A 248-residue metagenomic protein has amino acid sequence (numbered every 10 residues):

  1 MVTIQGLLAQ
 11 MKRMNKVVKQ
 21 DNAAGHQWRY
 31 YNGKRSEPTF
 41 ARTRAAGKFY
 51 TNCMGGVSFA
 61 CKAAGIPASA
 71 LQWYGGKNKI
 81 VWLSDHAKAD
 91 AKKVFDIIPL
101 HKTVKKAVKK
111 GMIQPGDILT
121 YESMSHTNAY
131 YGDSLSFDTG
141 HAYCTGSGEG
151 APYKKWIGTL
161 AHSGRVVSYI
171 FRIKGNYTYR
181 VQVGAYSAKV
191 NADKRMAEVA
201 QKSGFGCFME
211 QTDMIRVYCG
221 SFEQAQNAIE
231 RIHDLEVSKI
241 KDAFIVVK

Functional and structural regions predicted by a protein language model:
M1-K19, A70-K110, E122-N176: Aromatic- and glycine-rich peptidoglycan recognition patches
M1-W73, S123: N-terminal capping segments
V2-Q5, G47-N52, A107, Y186-V190 (+1 more regions): Soluble non-cytosolic domains of exported or imported proteins
A63-Q72, F137, K202, G206-C207: Substrate-binding/catalytic groove segments of enzymes that remodel or degrade extracellular structural polymers
Q114-D117: Structural motif
L119-Y121, Y179-G184, V217-Y218: A short beta-strand micro-motif
N176-Y179, D213: Short, low-complexity disordered segments enriched in Ser/Pro/Gly and basic
S187-K248: Extracytoplasmic
